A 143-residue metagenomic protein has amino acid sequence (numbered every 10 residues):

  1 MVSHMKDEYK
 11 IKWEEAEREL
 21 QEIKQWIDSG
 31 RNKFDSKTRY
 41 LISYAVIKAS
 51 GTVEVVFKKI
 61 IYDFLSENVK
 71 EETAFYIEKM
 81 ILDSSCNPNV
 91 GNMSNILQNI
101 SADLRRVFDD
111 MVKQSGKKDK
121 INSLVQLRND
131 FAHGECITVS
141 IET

Functional and structural regions predicted by a protein language model:
M1-S43: Charged alpha-helical initiation segments
V2, Y9, A16, V46 (+5 more regions): Intrinsic-disorder-associated interaction segments
E14-E17, Q21, I47, G51 (+2 more regions): Generic structural signal for well-ordered, non-transmembrane alpha-helical segments in soluble/cytosolic regions
L20, K24-I27, V56-F57, R128 (+1 more regions): A structural signal for well-ordered alpha-helices, especially hydrophobic packing surfaces of coiled-coils
R39-Y62: Short, hydrophobic, well-ordered secondary-structure elements
E67-T138: Flexible secondary-structure boundary motifs
V139-T143: C-terminal structured interaction module
